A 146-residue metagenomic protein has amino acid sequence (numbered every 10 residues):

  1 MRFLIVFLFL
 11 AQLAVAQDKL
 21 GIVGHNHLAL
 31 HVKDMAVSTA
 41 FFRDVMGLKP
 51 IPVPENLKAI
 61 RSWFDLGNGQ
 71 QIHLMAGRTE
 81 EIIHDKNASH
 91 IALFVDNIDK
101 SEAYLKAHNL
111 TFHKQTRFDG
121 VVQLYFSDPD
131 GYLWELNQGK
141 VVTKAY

Functional and structural regions predicted by a protein language model:
M1-F7: Sec-dependent signal peptide recognition, specifically the positively charged N-region followed immediately by
F7-A16: Hydrophobic h-region of N-terminal signal peptides that target proteins for export in Gram-negative bacteria
A16-A36, S89-L93, K140-Y146: N-terminal beta-strand motif that seeds the catalytic metal site of vicinal oxygen chelate
Q17-G21, H108-Y146: Vicinal oxygen chelate
L30-Q71: Core segments of cupin and vicinal oxygen chelate
A40-F41, Y104, D130: Structural preference for long, well-ordered alpha-helical segments within the folded cores of structured domains
K58-A103: Mid-chain, structured segments of secreted extracytoplasmic proteins
